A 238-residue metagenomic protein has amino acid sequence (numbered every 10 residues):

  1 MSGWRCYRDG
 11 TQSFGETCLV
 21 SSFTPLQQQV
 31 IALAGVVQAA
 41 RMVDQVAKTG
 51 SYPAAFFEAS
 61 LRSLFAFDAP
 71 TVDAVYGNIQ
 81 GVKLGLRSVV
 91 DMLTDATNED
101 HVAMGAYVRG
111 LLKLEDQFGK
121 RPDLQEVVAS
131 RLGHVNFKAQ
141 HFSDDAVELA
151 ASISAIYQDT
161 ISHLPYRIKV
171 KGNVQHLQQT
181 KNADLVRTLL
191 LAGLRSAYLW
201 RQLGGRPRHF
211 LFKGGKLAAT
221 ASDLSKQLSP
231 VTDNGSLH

Functional and structural regions predicted by a protein language model:
F14-L84, D91: Leu/Val/Ala/Ile-rich N-terminal alpha-helices, chiefly Sec-type signal peptides and the beginnings
S21-G35, T71-A74, A96-A103, K120 (+4 more regions): Non-transmembrane, amphipathic alpha-helical segments
I31-Q45, A106-Q117, T188-W200: Short, hydrophobic/amphipathic alpha-helical patches that form generic packing surfaces within helical domains
M42-V43, Y52-E58, D116-G119, R131-H134 (+1 more regions): Conserved mixed alpha/beta catalytic, RNA-binding, or beta-rich assembly cores of soluble enzyme, regulatory
F65-D145: Long amphipathic alpha-helical segments with strong coiled-coil/leucine-zipper propensity
F137-R206: Conserved binding-pocket/active-site segment within a compact domain
L185-H238: Alpha-helical oligomerization segments
